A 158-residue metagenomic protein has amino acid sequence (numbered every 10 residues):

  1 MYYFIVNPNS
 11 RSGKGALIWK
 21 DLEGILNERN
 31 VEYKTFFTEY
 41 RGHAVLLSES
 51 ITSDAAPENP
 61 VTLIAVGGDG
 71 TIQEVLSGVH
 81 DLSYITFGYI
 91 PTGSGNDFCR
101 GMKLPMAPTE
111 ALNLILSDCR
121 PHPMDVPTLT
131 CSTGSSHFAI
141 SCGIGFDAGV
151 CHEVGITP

Functional and structural regions predicted by a protein language model:
M1-L63, E110: ATP/NTP phosphate-donor binding region
P8, V66-G68, T92: Glycine-rich beta-strand-to-loop/alpha-helix junction loops that act as flexible
L22, A44, V75, F98-C99 (+1 more regions): Hydrophobic packing residues within well-ordered alpha-helices of enzyme cores
R29, D81-P158: Catalytic core of DAGKc-family lipid kinases
K34-F37, A65, G88, I140: Active-site-adjacent beta-strand anchor residues
Y40, G67-G68, G143: Helix N-cap/beta->alpha junction signal
T62-I72: Short hydrophobic interaction/assembly module
T71-L82: Short Gly/Thr/Asp-enriched flexible loops that form oxyanion-binding sites at enzyme active sites
